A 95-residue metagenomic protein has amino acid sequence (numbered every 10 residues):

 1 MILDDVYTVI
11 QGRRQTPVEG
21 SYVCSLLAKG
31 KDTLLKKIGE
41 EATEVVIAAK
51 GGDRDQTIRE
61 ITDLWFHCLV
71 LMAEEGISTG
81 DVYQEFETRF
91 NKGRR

Functional and structural regions predicted by a protein language model:
M1-I61, W65-R95: Flexible "arm" and connector segments at domain edges
